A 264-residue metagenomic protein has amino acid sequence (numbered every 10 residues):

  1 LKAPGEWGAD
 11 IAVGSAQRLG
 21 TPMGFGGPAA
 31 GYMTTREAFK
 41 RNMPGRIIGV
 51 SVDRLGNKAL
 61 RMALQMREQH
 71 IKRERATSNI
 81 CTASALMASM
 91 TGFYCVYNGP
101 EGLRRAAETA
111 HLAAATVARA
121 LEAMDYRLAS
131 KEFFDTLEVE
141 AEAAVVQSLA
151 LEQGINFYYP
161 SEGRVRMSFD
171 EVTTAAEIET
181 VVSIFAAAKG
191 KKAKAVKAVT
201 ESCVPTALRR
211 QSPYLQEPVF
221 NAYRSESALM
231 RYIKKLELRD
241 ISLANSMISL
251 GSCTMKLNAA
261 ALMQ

Functional and structural regions predicted by a protein language model:
L1-A59, L121, D125, F134 (+4 more regions): Conserved PLP-enzyme active-site core in the AAT-like
A3-W7, S15, T34, A38 (+11 more regions): Generic, well-ordered alpha-helical scaffold segments in large soluble proteins
I11-G14, M66-R73, A88-N98, L128-A129 (+3 more regions): Short acidic (Asp/Glu) and glycine-rich catalytic loops that position anionic groups and cofactors
I11-P22, G45-V50, H70-S78, N98-R105 (+1 more regions): Short beta-alpha connecting loops at secondary-structure transitions that line or flank enzyme active sites
T21-T34, A38-F39, A83-M87, I241-L262: Conserved phosphate/anionic-ligand binding catalytic regions in large, soluble enzymes, centered on
L55, E101-I184, A193-K197, M230 (+2 more regions): Conserved C-terminal alpha-helix-loop-beta "cap" of PLP-dependent enzymes that closes/shapes the active-site mouth
G56-R127: Structural motif of enzymes handling amino- and sulfur-group chemistry
A175-S249, C253-A261: Flexible inter-domain linker/hinge segments
